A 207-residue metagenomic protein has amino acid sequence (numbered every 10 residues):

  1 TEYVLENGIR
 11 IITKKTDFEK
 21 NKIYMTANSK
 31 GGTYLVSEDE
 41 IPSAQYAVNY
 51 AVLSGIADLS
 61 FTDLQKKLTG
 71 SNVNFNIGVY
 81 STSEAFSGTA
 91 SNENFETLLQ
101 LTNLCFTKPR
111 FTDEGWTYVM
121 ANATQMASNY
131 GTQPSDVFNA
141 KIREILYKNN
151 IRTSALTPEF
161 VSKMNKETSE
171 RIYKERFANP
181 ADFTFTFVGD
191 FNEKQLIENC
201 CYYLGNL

Functional and structural regions predicted by a protein language model:
T1-K20: N- or domain-start disorder-to-order transition segments that initiate the globular core
E2-V4, K174-F177: Replace "in large, NTP-powered and nucleic-acid-processing enzymes" with "in large, NTP-powered factors and other
I12, E19-K108, Y118-S128, Q133-K163 (+1 more regions): M16 family metallopeptidases and their MPP-like homologs
L104-D113, L204-L207: A common structural junction motif
N179, T184-L207: An aromatic/glycine/proline-enriched structural segment found at the starts of mature extracellular/organellar domains
